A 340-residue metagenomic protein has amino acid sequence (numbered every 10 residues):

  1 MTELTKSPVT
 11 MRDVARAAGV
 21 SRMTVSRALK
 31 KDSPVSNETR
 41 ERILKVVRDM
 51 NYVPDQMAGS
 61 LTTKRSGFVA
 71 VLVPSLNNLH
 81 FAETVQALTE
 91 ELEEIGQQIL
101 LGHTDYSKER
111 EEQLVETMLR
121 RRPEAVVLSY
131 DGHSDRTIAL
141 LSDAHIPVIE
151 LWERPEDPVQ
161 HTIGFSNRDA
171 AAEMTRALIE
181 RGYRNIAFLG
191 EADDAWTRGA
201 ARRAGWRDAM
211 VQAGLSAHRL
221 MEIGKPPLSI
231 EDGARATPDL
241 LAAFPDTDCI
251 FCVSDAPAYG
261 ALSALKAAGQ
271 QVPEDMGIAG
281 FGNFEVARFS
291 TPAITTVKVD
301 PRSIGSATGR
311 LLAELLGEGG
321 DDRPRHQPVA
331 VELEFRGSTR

Functional and structural regions predicted by a protein language model:
M1-R65, R340: N-terminal helix-turn-helix DNA-binding module of bacterial transcription factors
M1-T10, Q56, K64-R176, E180 (+1 more regions): Alpha-helical recognition/docking segments in bacterial nutrient-uptake and carbohydrate-utilization systems
M1-T5, D49, E90-I95, L119 (+2 more regions): Bacterial carbohydrate/catabolite-sensing allosteric modules
M11, R22, R40, P54 (+10 more regions): A general structural signal for well-ordered alpha-helical segments in protein cores
A17, T24-R27, L61-N77, N185-A192: Short beta-strand segments enriched in small/hydrophobic residues
